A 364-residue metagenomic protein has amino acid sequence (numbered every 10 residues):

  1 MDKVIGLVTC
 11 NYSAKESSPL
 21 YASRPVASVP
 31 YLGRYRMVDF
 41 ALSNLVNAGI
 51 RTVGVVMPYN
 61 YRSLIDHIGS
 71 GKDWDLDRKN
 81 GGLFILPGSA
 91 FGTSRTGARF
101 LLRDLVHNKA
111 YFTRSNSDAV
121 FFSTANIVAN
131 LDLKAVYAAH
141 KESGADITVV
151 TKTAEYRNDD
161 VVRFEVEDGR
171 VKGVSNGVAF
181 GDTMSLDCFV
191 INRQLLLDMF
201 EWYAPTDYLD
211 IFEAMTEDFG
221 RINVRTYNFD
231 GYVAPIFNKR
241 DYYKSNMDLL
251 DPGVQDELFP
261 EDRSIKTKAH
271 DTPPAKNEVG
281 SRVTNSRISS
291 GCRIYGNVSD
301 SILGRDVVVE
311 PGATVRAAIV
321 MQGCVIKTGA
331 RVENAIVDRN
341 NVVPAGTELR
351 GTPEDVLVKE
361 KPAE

Functional and structural regions predicted by a protein language model:
M1-C10, S18, Q194, W202-E364: Left-handed beta-helix
M1-D248, K359: Unchanged
